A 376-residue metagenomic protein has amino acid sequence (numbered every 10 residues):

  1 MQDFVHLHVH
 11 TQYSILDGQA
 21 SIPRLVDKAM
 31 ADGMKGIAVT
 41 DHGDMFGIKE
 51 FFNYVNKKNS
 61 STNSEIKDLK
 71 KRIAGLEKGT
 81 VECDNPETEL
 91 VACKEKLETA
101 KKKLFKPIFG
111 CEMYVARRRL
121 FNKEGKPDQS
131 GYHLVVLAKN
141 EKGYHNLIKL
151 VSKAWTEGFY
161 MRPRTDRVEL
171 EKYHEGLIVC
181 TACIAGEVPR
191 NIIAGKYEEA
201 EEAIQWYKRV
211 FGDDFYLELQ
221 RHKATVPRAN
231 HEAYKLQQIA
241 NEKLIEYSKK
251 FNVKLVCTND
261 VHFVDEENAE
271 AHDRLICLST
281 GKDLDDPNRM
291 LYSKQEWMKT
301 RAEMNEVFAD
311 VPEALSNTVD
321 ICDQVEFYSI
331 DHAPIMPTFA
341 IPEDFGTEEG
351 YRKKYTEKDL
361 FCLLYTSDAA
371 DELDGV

Functional and structural regions predicted by a protein language model:
M1-S367: Phosphodiester-processing cores and adjacent nucleic acid-binding clamps
Y365-V376: Single conserved hydrophobic/aromatic residue that forms the stacking wall/gate of nucleotide- or nucleobase-binding
